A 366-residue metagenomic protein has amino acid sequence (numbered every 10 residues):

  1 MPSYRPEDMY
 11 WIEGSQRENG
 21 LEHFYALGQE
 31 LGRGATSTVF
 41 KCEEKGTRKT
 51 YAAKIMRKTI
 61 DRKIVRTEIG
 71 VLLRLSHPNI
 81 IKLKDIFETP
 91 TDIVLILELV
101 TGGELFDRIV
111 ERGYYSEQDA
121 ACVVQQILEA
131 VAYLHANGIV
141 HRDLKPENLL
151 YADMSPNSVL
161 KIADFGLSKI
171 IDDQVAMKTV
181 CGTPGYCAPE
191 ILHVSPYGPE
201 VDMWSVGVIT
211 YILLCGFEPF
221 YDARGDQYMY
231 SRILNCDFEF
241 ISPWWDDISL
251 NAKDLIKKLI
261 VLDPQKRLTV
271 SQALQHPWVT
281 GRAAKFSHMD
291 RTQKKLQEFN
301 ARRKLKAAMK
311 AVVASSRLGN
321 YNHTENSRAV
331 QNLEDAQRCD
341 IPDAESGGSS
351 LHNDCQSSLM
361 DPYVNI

Functional and structural regions predicted by a protein language model:
G28-G34, V39: Protein kinase glycine-rich loop
T38-K58: Glycine-rich ATP phosphate-binding loop
V65, I69-G70: Regulatory alphaC helix of protein kinase catalytic domains
I86: Activation-segment/catalytic-loop signature of the eukaryotic protein kinase fold
T91-E104: Conserved short submotifs of the Hanks-type protein kinase catalytic core that shape the nucleotide-binding pocket
V123-V124: Activation segment signature within eukaryotic-like protein kinase domains
L268-R302: Regulatory extensions flanking the kinase catalytic core
